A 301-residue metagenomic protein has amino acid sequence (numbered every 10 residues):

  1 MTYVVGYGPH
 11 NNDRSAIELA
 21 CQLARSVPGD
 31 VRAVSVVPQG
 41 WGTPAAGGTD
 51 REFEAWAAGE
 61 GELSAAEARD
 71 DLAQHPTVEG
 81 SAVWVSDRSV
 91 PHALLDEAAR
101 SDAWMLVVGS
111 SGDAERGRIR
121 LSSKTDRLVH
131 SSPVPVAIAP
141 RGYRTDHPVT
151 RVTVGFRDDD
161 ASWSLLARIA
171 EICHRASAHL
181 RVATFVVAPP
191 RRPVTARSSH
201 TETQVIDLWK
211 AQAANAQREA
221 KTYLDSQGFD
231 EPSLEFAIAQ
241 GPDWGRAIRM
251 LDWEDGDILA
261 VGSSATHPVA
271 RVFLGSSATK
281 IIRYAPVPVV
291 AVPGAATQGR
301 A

Functional and structural regions predicted by a protein language model:
M1-R51, T77-G80, R151-I206, Q227-E235 (+2 more regions): Small/aliphatic-rich secondary-structure junction motif
N12, A55, D70-L106, D225-L259 (+1 more regions): Structural beta-alpha unit
C21, D70, L95, D126 (+2 more regions): Active-site phosphate/pyrophosphate- and oxyanion-stabilizing loops and adjacent acidic/basic residues in soluble
Q22-R25, A99-R100, H130, H174 (+2 more regions): Solvent-exposed polar/charged
R51-L63, E202-N215: A short acidic, glycine-rich active-site loop that binds or catalyzes chemistry on phosphate/adenosine moieties
M105-R127, V149, D243, I258-Y284: Glycine-rich, Arg-bearing micro-motifs that act as flexible, cationic patches
V107-S110, P135-G142, V289-P293: Short beta-strand elements of ligand-binding domains
